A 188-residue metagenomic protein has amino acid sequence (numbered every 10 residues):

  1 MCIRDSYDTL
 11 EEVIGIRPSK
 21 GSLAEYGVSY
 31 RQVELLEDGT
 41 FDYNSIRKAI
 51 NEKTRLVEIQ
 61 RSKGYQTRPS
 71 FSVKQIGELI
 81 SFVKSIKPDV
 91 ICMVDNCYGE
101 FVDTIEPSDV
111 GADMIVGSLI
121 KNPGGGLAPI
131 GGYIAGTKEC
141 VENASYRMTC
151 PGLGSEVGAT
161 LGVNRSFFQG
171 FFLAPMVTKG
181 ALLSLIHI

Functional and structural regions predicted by a protein language model:
M1-S6, I186-I188: Conserved small/polar residues in nucleotide/adenosyl-binding loops
R4-L182: Conserved PLP-enzyme active-site core in the AAT-like
